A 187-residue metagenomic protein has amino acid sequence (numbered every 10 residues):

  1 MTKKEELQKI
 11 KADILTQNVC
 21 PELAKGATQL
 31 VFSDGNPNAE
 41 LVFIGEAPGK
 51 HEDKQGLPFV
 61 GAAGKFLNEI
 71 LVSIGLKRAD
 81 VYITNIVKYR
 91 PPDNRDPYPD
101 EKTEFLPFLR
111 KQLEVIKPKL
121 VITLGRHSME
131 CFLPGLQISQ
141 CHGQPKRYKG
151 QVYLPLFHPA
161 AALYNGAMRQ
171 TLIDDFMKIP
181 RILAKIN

Functional and structural regions predicted by a protein language model:
M1-A62, N187: Active-site and ligand/interface coordination hotspots across diverse enzymes and nucleic-acid-associated assemblies
K3, D13-T16, L23-K25, Q29 (+7 more regions): Preference for short coil/turn "hinge" residues that link or interrupt alpha-helices
E5, I74, R78-A79, I86-N187: Glycine/proline-rich loop-helix segments at beta-alpha junctions forming the active-site rim of enzyme cores
K9, F66-E69, F108: Short Gly/charged-rich anion-binding patches and loops
A27-L30, K65-L67, Y98-E104: Short N-terminal helix-initiation segments at or just after the protein's N-terminus
A27-Q29, A39, F43, K50 (+7 more regions): N-terminal hydrophobic or amphipathic segments with adjacent small-residue motifs that include Sec signal peptides
K50-R78, Y82: Glycine-rich, small/polar surface segments that engage phosphate groups of diverse ligands
